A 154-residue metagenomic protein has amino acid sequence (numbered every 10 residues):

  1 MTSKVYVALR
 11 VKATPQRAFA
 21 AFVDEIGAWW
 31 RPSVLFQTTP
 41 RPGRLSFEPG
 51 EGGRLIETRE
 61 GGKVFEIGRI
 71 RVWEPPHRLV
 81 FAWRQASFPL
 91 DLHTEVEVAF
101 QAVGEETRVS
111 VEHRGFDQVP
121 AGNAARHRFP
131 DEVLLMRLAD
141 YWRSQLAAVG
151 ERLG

Functional and structural regions predicted by a protein language model:
M1-R44: Hydrophobic ligand-binding cavity/cleft-lining segments
V7-L9, I67-V72, T94-A102: Hydrophobic/aromatic beta-strand elements that line small-molecule binding cavities or substrate pockets in beta-rich
A18-F22, L55, I70, F81 (+3 more regions): Hydrophobic pocket/interface hotspot
T38-T39, G43-R44, A147-G154: Short, highly charged C-terminal tails/helix-capping segments
P40-Q85: Glycine-rich portal/gate segments that line the openings of hydrophobic small-molecule binding cavities
A86-R137: Beta-strand/loop substructures that line and gate deep hydrophobic ligand-binding cavities in soluble
R137-S144: A non-catalytic, amphipathic alpha-helix used as a structural packing/dimerization or gating element in enzyme scaffolds
